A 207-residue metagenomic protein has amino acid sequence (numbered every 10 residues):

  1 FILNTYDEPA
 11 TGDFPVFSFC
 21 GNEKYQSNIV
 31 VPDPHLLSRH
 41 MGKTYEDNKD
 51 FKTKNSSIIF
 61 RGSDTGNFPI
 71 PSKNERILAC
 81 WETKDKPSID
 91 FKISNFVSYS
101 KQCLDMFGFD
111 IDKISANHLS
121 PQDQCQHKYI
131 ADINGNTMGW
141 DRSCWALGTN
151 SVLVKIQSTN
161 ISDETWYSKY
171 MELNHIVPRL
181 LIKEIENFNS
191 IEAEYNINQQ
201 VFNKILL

Functional and structural regions predicted by a protein language model:
F1-L119: Secretory-pathway glycan-assembly enzymes, especially type II membrane glycosyltransferases that use nucleotide-sugar
H118-L207: Catalytic binding pocket for nucleotide-activated donors in carbohydrate/polymer assembly enzymes
